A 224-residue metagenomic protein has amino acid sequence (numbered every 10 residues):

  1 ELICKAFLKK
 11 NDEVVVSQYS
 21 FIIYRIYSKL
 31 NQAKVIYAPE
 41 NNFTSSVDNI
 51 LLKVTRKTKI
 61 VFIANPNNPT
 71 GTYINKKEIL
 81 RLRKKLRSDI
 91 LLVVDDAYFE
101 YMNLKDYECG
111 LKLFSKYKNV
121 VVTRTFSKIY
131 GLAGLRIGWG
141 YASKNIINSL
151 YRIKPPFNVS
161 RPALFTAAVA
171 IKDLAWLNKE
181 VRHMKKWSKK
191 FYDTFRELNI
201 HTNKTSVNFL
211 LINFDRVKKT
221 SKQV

Functional and structural regions predicted by a protein language model:
E1-E13: Phosphate-binding glycine-rich loop
Q18, Y37-N42: Short beta->alpha connector loops at strand-helix junctions that form conserved, small/polar/Pro-enriched
K29, V47-R56, P69-L92, Y98-S127: Active-site pre-lysine segment of PLP-dependent enzymes
L30-V35: A short helix-loop-beta submotif of the ANL/AMP-binding
Y37-A38, I60-P66, L92-D96, K204-S206: Short beta-strands and strand-loop turn motifs
N119-R196, I200-N203: PLP-dependent aminotransferase class I/II
F195-V224: Conserved PLP-binding catalytic core of the aspartate aminotransferase-like
